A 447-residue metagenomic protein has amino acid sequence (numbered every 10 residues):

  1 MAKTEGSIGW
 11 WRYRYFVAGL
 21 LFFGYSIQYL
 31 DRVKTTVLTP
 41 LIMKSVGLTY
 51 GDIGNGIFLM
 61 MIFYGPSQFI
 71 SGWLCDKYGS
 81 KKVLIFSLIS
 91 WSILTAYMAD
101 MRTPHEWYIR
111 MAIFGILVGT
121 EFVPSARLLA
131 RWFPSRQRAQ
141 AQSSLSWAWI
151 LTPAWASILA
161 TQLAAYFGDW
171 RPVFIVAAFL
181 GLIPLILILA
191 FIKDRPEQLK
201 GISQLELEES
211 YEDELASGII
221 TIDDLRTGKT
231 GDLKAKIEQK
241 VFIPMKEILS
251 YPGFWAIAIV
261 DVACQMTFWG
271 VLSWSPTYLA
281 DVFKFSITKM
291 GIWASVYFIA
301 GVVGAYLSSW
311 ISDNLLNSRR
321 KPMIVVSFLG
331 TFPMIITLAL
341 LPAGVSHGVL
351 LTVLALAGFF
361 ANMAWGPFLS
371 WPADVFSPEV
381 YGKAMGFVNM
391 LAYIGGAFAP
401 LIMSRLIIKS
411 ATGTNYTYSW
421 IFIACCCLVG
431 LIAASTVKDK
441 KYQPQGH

Functional and structural regions predicted by a protein language model:
T35-V37, K246-Y306, W365, L369 (+1 more regions): Extracytoplasmic gate region of multi-pass secondary transporters
P66-H105: Conserved MFS/SLC helix-loop-helix module at the cytosolic interface between two early adjacent transmembrane helices
Q68-G79, A305-S318, I407-I408: Helix-to-loop junctions at the C-terminal end of transmembrane segments in multipass secondary transporters
K77-L88, D313-F328: Cytoplasmic membrane-interface "Motif A"-like loop-to-helix N-cap segments of 12-TM Major Facilitator Superfamily
S90, L94, H105-I113, G348-L356: Paired small-residue
R110-W149: Cytoplasmic helix-loop-helix junction between adjacent transmembrane helices in 12-TM secondary transporters
L145-E197: Helix-loop-helix hairpin linking two adjacent transmembrane segments in secondary transporters
S318-F368: C-terminal transmembrane helical hairpin of 12-TM major facilitator-type secondary transporters
